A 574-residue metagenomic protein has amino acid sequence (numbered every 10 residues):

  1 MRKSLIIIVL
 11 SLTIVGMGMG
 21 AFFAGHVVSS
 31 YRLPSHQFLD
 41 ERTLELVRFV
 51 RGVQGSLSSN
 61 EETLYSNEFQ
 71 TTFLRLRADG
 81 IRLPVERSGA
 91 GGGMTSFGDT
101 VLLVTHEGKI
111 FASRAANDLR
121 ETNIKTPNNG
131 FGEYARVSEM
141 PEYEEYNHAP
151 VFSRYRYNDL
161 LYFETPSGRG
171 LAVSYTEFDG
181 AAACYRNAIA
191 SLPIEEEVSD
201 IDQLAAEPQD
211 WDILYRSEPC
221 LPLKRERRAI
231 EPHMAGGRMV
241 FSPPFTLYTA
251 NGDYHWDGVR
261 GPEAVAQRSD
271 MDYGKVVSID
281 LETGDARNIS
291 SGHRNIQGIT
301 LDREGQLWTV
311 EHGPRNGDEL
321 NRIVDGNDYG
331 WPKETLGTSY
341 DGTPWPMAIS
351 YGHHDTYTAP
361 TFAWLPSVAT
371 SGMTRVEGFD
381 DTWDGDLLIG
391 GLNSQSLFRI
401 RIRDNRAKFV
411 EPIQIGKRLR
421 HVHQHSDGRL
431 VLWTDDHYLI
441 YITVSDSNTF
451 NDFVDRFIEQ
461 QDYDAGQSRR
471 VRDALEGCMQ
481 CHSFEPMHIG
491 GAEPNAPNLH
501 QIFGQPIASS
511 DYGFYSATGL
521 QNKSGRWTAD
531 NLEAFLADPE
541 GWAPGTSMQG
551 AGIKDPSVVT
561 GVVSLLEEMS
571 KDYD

Functional and structural regions predicted by a protein language model:
R32-R77, P84-V85, A112, E121 (+5 more regions): Beta-propeller domain segments
L57-F73, F97-E144, P193-E207: Beta-propeller domains
P84-F97, F152-G168, E231-P243, Q297-R303 (+2 more regions): Structural signature of eukaryotic scaffold interfaces centered on beta-propeller domains
R154-N158, A183-V240: Asp-box/WD-like beta-propeller blade repeats and closely related beta-sheet repeat scaffolds
R406-D427: Conserved blade-ending motifs and adjacent loop-strand segments that build the rim/top face of beta-propeller domains
G428-L430, V444, R526-D574: C-terminal capping alpha-helices of c-type cytochrome domains
I458-G491, A496-H500: Sequence/structural segment immediately N-terminal to covalent heme-attachment motifs in c-type and related
S483-A529, G550-G552: Gly/Gly-Pro-rich "capping" loops immediately C-terminal to redox-active cysteine motifs in periplasmic/lumenal
